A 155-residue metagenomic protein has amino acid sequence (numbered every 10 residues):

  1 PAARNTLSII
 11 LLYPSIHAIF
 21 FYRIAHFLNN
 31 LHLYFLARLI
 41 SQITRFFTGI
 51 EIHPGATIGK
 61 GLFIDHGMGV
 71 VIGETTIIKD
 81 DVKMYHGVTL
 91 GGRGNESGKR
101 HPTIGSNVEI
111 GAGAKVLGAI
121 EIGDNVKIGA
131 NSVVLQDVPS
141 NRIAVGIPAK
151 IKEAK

Functional and structural regions predicted by a protein language model:
P1-T48: Terminal amphipathic alpha-helical/low-complexity segments used for targeting or macromolecular assembly
P14-S15, F20-R23, A56, L62 (+3 more regions): Solvent-exposed, flexible loop/coil residues
T48, H53-P54, G59-K60, D65-E74 (+10 more regions): Left-handed beta-helix
M68, A154-K155: Juxtamembrane/interfacial segments around transmembrane helices
S97: Catalytic-pocket segment enriched in acidic/His residues
